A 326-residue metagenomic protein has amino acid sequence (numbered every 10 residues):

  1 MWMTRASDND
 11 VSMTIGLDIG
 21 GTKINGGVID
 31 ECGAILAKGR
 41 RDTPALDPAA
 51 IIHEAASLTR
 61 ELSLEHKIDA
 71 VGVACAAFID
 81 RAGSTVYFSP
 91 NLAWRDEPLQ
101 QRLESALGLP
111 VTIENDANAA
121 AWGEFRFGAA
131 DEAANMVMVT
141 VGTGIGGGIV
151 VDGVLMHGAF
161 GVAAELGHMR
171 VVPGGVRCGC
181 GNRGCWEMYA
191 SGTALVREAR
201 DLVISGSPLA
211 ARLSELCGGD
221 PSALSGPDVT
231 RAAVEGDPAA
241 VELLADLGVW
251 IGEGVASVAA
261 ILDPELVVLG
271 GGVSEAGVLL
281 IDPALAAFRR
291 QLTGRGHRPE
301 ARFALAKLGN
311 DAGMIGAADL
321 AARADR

Functional and structural regions predicted by a protein language model:
W2-A70, D80-G83, Q101-V111, G123-A133 (+3 more regions): ATP-binding/phosphotransfer module of carbohydrate and carboxylate kinases, centering on a glycine-rich
D18, G72-A76, E114, V137-G144 (+1 more regions): Short beta-strand segments
K23, A117-A119, T143-G146, P173: Conserved A3 ("GATE") glycine/threonine-rich loop of ANL adenylate-forming enzymes
G39-R41, P90, A159: Short hydrophobic alpha-helix segments
D42-P44, W94, A163-E165: A short acidic/small-residue loop/turn micro-motif
T85-R95: A charged helix-plus-loop insertion that forms the helical arch/lid used to bind and gate nucleic-acid substrates
L109, A134-V139, I145-G147, V151 (+2 more regions): Generic beta-strand structural signal
I149-E165: Short, charged low-complexity linear segments at domain edges
